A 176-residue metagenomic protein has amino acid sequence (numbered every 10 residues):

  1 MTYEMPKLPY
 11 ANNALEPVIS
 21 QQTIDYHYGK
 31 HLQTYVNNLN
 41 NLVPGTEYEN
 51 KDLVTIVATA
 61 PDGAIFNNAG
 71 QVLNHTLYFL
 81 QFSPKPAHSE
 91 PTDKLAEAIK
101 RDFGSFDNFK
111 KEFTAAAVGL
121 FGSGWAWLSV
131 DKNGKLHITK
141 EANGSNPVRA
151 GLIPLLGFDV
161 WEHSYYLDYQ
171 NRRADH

Functional and structural regions predicted by a protein language model:
M1-H176: Feature for soluble, non-membrane regions of globular proteins
